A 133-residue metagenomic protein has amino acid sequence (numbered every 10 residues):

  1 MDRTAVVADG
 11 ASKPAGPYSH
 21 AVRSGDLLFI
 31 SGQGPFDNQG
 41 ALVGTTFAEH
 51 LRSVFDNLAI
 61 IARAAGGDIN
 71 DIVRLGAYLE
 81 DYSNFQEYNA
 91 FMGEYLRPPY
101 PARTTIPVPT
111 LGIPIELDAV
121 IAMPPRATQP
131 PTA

Functional and structural regions predicted by a protein language model:
M1-D56, I60-V73, L79-A133: N-terminal presequence-like segments and the immediate start of the first folded domain
